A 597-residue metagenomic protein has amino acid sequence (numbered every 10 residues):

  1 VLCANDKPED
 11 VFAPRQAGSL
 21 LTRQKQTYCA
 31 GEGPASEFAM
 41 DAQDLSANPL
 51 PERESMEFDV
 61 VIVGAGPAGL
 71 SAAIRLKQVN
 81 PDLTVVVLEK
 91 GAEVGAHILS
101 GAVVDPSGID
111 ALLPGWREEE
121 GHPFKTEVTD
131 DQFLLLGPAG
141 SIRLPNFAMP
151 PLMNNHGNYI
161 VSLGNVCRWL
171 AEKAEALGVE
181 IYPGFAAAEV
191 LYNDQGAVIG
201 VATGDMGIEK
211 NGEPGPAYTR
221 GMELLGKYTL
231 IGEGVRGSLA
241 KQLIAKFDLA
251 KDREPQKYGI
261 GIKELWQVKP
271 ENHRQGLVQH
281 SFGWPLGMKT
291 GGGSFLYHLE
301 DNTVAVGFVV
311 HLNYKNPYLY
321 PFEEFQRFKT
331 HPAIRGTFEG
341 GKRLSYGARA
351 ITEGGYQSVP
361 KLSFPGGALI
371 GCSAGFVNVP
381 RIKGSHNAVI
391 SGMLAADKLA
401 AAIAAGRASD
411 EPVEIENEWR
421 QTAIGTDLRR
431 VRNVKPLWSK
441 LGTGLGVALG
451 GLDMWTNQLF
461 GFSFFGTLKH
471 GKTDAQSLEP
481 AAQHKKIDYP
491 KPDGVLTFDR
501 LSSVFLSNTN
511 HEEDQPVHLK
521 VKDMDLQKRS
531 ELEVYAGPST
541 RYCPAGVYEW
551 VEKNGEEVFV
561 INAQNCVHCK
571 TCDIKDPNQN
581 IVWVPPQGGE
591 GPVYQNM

Functional and structural regions predicted by a protein language model:
R23-V60, R75-T84, Q527-R529, E533 (+1 more regions): Extreme N-terminal leader/targeting segments of oxidoreductases
A65-G66, L163: Glycine-rich Rossmann-fold phosphate-binding loop(s) that bind the pyrophosphate of adenine dinucleotide cofactors
G69: N-terminal Rossmann-fold NAD(P) dinucleotide-binding loop
K90-G140: N-terminal FAD cofactor-binding segment of flavoenzymes
G164, R168, K173-G336, G375 (+2 more regions): Predominantly flavin-linked oxidoreductase catalytic cores and closely associated redox partners
A348-V379, S503-D514, Q527-Y542, E549: FAD-binding beta-loop-beta segment adjacent to the flavin cofactor pocket
G375-R381, M393, D397-G442, V560-N562 (+1 more regions): Active-site-proximal substrate-binding core of FAD-dependent oxidoreductases
E533-A563, T571-Y594: Iron-sulfur cluster-binding cysteine motifs and their immediate structural context in ferredoxin-like electron-transfer
